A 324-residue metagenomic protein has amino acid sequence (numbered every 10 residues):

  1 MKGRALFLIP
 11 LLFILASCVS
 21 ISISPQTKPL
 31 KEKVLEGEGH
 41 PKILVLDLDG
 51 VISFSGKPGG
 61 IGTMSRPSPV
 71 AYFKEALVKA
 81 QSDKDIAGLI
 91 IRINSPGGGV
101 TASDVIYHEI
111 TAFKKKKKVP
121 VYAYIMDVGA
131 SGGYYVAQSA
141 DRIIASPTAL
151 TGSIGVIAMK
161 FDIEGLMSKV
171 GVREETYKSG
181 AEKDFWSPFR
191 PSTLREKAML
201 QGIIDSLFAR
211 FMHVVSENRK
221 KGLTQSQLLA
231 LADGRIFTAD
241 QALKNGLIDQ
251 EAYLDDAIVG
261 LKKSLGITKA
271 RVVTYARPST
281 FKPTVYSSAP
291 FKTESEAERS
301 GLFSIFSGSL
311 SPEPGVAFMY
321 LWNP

Functional and structural regions predicted by a protein language model:
K2-I9, F13-G129, A140-S146, A158-P324: N-terminal organellar transit peptides
A130-S131, L150-I154: Short gly/pro/ser/thr-enriched loop/turn and capping motifs at secondary-structure boundaries
